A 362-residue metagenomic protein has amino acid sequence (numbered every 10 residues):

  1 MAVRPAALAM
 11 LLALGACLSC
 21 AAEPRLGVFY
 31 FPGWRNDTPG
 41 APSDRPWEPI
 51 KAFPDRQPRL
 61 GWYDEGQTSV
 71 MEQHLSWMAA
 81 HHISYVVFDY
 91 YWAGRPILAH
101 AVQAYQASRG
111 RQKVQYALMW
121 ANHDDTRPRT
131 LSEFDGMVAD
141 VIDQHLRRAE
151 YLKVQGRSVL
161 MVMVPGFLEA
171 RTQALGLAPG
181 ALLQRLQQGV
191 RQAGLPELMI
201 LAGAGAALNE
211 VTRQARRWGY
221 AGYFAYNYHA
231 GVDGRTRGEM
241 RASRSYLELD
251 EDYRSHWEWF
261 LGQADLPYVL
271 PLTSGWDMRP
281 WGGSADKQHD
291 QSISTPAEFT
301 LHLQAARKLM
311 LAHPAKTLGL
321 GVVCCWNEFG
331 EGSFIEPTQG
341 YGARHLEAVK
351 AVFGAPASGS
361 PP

Functional and structural regions predicted by a protein language model:
M1-P5: Positively charged n-region of N-terminal signal peptides that target proteins for export
A7-C17: Bacterial N-terminal signal peptides
A21-P362: Glycan-processing catalytic domains of CAZymes
